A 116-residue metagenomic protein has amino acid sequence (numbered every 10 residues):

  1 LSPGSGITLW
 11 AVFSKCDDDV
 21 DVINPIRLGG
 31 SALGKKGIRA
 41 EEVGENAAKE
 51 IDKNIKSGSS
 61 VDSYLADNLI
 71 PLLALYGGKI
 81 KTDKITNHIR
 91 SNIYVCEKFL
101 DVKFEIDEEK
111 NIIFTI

Functional and structural regions predicted by a protein language model:
L1-I116: Core subunits and conserved enzymes of cellular information-processing and envelope-translocation systems across
